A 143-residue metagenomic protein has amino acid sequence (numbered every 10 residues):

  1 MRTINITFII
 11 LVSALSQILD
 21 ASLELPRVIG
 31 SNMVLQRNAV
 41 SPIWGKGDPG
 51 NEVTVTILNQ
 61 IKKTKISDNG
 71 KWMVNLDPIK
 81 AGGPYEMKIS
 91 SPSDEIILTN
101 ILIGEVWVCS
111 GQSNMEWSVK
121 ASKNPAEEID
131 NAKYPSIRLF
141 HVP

Functional and structural regions predicted by a protein language model:
N5-L15: Sec-dependent N-terminal signal peptides
L15-A21: Sec/Tat signal peptide C-region and signal peptidase I cleavage site
A21-P143: Cell-envelope and extracellular/periplasmic
